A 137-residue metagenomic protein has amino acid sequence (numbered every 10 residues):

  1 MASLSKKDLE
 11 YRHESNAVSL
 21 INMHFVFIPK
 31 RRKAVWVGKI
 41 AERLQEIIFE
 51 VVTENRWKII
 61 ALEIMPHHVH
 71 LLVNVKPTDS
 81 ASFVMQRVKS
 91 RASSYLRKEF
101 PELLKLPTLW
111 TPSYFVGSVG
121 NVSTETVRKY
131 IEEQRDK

Functional and structural regions predicted by a protein language model:
M1-K137: Basic nucleic-acid-binding interfaces
